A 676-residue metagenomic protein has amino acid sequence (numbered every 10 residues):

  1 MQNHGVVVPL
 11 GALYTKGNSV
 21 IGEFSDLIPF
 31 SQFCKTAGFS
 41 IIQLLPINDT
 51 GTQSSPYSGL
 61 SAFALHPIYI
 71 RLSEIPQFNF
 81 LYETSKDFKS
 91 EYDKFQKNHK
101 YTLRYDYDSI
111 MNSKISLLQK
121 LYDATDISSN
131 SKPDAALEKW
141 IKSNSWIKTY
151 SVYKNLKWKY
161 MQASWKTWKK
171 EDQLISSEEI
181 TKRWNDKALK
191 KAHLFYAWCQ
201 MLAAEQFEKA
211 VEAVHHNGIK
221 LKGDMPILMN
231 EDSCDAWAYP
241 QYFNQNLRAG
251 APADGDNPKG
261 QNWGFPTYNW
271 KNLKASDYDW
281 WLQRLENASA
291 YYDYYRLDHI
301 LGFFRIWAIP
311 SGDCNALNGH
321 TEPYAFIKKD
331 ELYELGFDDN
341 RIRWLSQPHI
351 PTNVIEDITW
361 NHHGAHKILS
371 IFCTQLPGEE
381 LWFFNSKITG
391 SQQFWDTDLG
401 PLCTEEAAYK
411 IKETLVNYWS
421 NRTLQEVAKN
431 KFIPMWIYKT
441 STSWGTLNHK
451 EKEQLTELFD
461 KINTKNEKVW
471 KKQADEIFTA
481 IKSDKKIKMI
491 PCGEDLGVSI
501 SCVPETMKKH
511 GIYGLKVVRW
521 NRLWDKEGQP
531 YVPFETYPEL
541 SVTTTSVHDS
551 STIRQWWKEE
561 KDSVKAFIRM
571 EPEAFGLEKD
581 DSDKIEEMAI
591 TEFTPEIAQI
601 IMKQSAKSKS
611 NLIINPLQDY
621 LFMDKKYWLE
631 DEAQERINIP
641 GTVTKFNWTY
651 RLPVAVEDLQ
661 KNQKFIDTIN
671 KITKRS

Functional and structural regions predicted by a protein language model:
M1-S676: Catalytic cores of glycan-processing enzymes that make or break glycosidic bonds
